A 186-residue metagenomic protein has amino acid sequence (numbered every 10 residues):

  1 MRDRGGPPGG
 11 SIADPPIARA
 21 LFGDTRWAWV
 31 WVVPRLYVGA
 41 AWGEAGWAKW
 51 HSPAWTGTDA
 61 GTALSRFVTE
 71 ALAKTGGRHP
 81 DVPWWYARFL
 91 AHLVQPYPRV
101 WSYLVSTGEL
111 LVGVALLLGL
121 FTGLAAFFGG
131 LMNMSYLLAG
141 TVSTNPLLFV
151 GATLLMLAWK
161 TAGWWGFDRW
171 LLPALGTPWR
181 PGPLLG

Functional and structural regions predicted by a protein language model:
M1-L111, L118-G186: Extended, low-polarity transmembrane helix blocks
